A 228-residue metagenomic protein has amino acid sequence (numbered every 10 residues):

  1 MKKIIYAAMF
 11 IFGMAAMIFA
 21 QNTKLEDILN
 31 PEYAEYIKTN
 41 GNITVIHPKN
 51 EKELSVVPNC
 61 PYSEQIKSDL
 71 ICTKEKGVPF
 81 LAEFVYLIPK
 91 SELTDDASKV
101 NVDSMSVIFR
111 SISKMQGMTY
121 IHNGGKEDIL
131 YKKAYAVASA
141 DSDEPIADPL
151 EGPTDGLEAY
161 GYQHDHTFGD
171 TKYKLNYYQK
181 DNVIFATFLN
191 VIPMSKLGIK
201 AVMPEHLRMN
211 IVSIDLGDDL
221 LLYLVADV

Functional and structural regions predicted by a protein language model:
I4-A15: Sec-dependent N-terminal signal peptides
A16-A20: Sec/Tat signal peptide C-region and signal peptidase I cleavage site
N22-H164: Hydrophobic ligand-binding cavity/cleft-lining segments
G152-Y162, D181-T187, K196-L197: Short, hydrophobic/aromatic-rich segments at coil-to-beta transitions
D165-H166, Q179-D181, N190-M194, S213-G217: Beta-strand elements of well-folded, non-transmembrane domains
K172-Q179, R208-I214: Hydrophobic/aromatic beta-strand elements that line small-molecule binding cavities or substrate pockets in beta-rich
N182-I192, L222-V225: A short hydrophobic beta-strand element
S195-V228: Beta-strand/loop substructures that line and gate deep hydrophobic ligand-binding cavities in soluble
